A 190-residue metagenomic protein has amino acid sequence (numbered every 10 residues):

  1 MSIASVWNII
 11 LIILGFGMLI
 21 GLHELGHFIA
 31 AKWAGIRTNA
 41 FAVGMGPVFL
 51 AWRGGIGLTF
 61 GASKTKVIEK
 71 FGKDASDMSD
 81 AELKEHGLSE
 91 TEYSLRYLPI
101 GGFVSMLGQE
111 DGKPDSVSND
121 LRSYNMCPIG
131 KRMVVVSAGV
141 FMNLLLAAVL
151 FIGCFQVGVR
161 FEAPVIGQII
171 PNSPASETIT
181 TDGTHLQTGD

Functional and structural regions predicted by a protein language model:
M1-I9, I13, I129-M133, S137: Hydrophobic, aromatic-rich alpha-helical transmembrane segments and their membrane-interface anchor motifs
S2-I3, G61-L88, E110-G130, M142-D190: PDZ peptide-recognition modules
A4-V117: Small-residue-rich helix-interface/hinge motifs
I13-G17, V136, V140, L144 (+1 more regions): Alpha-helical transmembrane spans of integral membrane proteins, capturing the lipid-embedded, hydrophobic core of TM
M18, L22, G130, A138: Hydrophobic (often cysteine-bearing) scaffold residues that line and stabilize catalytic clefts of nucleotide/cofactor
E24-H27, R132, N143: Acidic active-site catalytic centers that drive phospho-/nucleotidyl reactions and related ester hydrolyses
Y93, S123, K131, V135 (+1 more regions): Short gly/ser-rich anion-binding loops that grip negatively charged ligand groups
